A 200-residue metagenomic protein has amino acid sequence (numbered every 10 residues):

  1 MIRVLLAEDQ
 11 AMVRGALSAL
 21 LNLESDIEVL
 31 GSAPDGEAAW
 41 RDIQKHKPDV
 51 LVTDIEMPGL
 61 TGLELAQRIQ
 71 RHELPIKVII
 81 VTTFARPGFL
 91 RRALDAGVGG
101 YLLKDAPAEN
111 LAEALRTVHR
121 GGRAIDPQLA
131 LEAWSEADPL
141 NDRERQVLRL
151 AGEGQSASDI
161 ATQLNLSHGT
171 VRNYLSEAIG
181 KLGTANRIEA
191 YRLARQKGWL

Functional and structural regions predicted by a protein language model:
E8-Q10: Conserved acidic carboxylate
S32-V50: Acidic, metal-coordinating helix/loop segments flanking the phosphotransfer/catalytic sites of two-component signaling
D35-A38, P58-E64: Acidic catalytic/metal-coordinating carboxylates
R41, L63-P75: Short amphipathic alpha-helix used as the core "switch/output" element in two-component signaling
L51, V78, Y101-L102: Two-component signal transduction core modules
D54, T82: Active-site residues of response regulator receiver
G88-R145: Short, flexible helix-to-coil linker/hinge segments that flank and couple to helix-turn-helix
S156-E189: Recognition helix of helix-turn-helix DNA-binding domains
